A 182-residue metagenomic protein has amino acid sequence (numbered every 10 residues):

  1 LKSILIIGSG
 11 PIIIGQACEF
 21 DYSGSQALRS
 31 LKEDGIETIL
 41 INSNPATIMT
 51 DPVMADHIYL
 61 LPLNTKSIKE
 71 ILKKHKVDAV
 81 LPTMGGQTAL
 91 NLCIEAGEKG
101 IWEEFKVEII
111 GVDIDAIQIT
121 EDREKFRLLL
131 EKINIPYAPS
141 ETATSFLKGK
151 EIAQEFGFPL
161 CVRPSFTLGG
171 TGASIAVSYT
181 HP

Functional and structural regions predicted by a protein language model:
L1-I135, T144-E151: ATP-binding N-terminal substructure of ATP-dependent carboxylate-amine bond-forming enzymes
I110-D115, L168-S174: Short beta-alpha connecting loops at secondary-structure transitions that line or flank enzyme active sites
L130, I152-G170: ATP-grasp fold ATP-binding core
Y179-P182: Conserved small/polar residues in nucleotide/adenosyl-binding loops
